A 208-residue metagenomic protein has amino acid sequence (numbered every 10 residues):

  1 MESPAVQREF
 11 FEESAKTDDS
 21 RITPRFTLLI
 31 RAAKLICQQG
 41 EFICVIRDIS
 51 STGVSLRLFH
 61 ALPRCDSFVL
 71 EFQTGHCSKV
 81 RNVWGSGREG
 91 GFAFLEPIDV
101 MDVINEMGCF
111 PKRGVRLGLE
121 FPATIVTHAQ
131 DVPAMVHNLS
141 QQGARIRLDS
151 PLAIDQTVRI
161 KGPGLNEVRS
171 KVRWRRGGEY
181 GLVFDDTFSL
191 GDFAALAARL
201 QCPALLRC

Functional and structural regions predicted by a protein language model:
M1-C208: Structured alpha-helical
